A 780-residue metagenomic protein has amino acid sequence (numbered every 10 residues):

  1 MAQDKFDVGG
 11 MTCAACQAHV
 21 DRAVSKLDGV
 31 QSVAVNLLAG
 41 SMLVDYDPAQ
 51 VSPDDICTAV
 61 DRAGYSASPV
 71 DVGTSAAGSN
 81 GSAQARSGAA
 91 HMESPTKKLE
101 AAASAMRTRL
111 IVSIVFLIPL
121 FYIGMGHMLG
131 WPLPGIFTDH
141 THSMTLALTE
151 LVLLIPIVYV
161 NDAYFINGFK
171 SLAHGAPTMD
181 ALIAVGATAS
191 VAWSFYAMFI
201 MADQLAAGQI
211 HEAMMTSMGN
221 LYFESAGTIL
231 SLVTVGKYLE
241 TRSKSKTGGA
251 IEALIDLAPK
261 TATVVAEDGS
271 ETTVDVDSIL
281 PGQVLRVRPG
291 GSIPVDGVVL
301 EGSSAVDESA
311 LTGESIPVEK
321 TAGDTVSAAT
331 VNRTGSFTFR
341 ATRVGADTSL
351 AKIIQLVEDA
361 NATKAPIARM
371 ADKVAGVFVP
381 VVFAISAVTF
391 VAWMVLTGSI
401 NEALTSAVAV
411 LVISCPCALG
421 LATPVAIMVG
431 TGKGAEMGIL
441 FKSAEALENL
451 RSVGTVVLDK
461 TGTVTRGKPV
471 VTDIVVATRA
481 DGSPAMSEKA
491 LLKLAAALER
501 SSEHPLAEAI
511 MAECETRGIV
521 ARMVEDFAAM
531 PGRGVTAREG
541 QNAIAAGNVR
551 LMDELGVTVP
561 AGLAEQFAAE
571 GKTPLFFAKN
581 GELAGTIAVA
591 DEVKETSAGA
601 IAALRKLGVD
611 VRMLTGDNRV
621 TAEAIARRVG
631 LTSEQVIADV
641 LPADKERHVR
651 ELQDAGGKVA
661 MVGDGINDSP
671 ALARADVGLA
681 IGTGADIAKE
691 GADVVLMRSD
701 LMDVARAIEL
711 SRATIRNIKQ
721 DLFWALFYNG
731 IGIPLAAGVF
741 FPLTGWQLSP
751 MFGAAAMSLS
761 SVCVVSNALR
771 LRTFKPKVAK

Functional and structural regions predicted by a protein language model:
M1, G282, P289, T363 (+5 more regions): Conserved ATP-binding TGD loop and adjacent catalytic N/P-domain core of P-type ATPases
M1-T145, I157, K244, S270-T273 (+5 more regions): Flexible metal-binding regulatory segments at protein termini and peripheral loops
D28-Y46, Q50, D54, L221-F223 (+3 more regions): Conserved cytosolic catalytic loops of P-type ATPases
M92-V115, N167-S190, I354-A387, A403 (+6 more regions): Soluble-to-membrane junctions at the N-terminal ends of transmembrane alpha-helices in multi-pass ion-transporting
A103-T261, K373, I474, G745: Transmembrane helix-loop-helix hairpins at the membrane interface
T108, T330, G454-E503, M511 (+3 more regions): ATP-driven catalytic headpiece of P-type ATPases
L129-M144, A173, P177, A192 (+8 more regions): Membrane-embedded alpha-helical bundles of multi-pass transporters
M201, L205, I210-E212, G227-P289 (+5 more regions): Juxtamembrane coupling segments of multi-pass membrane pumps/enzymes
